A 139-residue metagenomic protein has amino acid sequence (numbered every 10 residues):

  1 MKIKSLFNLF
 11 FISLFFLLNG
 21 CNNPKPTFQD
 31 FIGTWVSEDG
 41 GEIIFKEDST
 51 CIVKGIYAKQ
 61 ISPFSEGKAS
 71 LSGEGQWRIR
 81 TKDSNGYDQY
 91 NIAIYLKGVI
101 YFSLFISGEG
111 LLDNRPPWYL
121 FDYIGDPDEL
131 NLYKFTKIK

Functional and structural regions predicted by a protein language model:
M1-L9: Bacterial N-terminal signal peptides that target proteins for export
L9-L17: Bacterial N-terminal signal peptides
C21-V36: N-terminal helix-cap/turn-to-beta initiation motif at the start of protein domains
T34-I44: N-terminal domain-start interaction segment
E38, V53-K54: N-terminal secretory signal peptides
G41-E42, Y57-I124: Contiguous, well-ordered beta-strand patches that form the walls/edges of small beta-barrel/beta-sandwich domains
S49-C51: Structural signal for glycine-centered tight turns and loop->strand junctions in beta-sheet-rich domains
P127-K139: C-terminal partner/receptor-binding element of secreted or periplasmic proteins
